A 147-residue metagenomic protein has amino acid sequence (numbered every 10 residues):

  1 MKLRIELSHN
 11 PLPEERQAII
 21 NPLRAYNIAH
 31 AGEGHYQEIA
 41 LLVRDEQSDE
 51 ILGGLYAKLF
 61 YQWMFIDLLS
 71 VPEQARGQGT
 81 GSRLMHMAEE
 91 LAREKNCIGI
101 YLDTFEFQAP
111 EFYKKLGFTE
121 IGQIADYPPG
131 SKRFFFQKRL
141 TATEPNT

Functional and structural regions predicted by a protein language model:
L3-D67, P72, F107, D126 (+1 more regions): Acetyl-CoA-dependent GNAT
P11, M87, K132, F136-Q137: Localized chelating/binding microdomains that coordinate divalent metal ions or stabilize phosphate-bearing
I19, Y113, F118: Conserved active-site tyrosine of GNAT-family acetyltransferases
A75, G79-M87: Conserved acetyl-CoA pyrophosphate-binding loop and the N-cap/start of the following alpha-helix in GNAT-like
A88-A92, A109: Short hydrophobic clusters on alpha-helical segments that form packing/core surfaces in small helical domains
A92-F105: Conserved GNAT acetyl-CoA-binding A-motif
Y101-D103, T119-F135: Conserved catalytic-core motifs of GNAT/GCN5-like acyltransferases
R139-T147: Generic C-terminal helix-cap and adjacent flexible tail
